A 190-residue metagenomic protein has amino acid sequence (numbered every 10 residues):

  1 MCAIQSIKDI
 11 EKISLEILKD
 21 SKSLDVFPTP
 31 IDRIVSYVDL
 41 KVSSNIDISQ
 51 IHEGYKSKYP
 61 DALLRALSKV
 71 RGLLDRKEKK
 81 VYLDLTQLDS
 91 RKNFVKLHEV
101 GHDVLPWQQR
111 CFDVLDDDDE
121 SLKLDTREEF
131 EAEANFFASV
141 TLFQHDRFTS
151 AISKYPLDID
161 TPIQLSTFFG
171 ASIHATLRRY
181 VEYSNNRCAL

Functional and structural regions predicted by a protein language model:
M1-L190: Active-site hotspot residues in diverse enzymes, especially metal/ion-binding acidic/histidine motifs
